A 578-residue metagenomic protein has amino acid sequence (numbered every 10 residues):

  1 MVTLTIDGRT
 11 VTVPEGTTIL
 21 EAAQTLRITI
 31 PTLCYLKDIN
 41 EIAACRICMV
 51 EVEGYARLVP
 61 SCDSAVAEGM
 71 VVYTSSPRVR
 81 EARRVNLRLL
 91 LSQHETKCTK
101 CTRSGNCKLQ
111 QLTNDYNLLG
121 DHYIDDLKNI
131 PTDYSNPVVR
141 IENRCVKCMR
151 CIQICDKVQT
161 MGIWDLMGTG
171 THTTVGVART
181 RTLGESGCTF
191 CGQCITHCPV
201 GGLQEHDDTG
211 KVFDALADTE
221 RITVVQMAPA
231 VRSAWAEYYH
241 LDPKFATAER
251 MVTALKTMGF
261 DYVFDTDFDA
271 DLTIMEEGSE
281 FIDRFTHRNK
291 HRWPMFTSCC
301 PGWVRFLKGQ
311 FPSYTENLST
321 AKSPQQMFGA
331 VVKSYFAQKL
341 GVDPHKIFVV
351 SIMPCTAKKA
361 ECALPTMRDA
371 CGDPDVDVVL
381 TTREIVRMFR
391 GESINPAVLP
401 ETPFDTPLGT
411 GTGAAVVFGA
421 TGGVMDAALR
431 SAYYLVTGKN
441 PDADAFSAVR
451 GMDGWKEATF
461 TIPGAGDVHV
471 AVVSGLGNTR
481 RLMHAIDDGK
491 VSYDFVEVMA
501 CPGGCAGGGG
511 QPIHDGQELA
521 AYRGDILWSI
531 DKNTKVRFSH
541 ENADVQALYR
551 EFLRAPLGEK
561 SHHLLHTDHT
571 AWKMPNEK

Functional and structural regions predicted by a protein language model:
M1-L4: Short structural boundary motif marking the start of a folded domain
I6-R9, E53-G54: Short strand-turn-strand beta-turns centered on an Asx-Gly dipeptide
R9-E15: A short N-terminal beta-strand-loop micro-motif at the entrance of redox/enzyme domains
P14, N136, V146, T189 (+2 more regions): Residue-level recognition of alpha-helix initiation/capping sites
E15-S75, V79, E205-K578: Iron-sulfur-associated redox domains of electron-transfer enzymes in respiratory and anaerobic energy metabolism
R46-F190, T196, L203-I222: Fe-S ferredoxin-like electron-transfer domains and their immediately adjacent linker/connector regions across
Q159, C198, F336-L340: Structural motif corresponding to the C-terminal cap of alpha-helices
